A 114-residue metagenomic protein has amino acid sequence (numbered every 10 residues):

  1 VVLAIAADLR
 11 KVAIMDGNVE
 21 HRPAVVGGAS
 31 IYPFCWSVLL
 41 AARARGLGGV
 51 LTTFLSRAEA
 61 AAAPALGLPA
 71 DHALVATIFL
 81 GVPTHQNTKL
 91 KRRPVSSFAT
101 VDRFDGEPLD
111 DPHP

Functional and structural regions predicted by a protein language model:
V1-P114: Acidic, surface-exposed loops and disordered segments
